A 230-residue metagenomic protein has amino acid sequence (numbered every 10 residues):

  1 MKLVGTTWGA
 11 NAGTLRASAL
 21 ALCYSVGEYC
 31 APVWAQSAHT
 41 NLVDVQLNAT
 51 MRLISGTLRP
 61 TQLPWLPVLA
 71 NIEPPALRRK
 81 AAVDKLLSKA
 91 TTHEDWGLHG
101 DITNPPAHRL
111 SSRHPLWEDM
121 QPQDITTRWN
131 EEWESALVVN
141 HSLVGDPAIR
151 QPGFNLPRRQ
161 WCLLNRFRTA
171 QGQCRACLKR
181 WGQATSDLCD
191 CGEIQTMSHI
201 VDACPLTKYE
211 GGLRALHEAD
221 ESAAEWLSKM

Functional and structural regions predicted by a protein language model:
M1-T91, D95: Non-catalytic, peripheral interaction segments enriched in hydrophobic/basic residues
N11, A19, H39, V43-L47 (+9 more regions): Alpha-helical structural motif
T91-L110: Intrinsic disorder at enzyme termini
R113-Q195: Helix/loop segments that flank and initiate small ligand/metal-binding modules
R180-A223: Short Cys/His-based metal-binding microdomains
W226-M230: C-terminal helix/juxtamembrane-tail motif
